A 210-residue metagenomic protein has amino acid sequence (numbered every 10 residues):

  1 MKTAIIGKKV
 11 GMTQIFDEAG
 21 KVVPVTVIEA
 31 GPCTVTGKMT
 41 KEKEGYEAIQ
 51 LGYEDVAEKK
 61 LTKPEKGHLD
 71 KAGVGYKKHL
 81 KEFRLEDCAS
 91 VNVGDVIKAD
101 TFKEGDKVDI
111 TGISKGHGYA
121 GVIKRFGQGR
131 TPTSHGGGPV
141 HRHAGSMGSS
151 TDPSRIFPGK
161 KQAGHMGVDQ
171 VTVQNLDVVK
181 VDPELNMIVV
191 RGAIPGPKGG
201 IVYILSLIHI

Functional and structural regions predicted by a protein language model:
K2, K9-E18, P24-V179, I188 (+1 more regions): Basic, glycine/proline-rich low-complexity segments that contact nucleic acids
G196: Glycine-rich phosphate/pyrophosphate-binding beta-alpha loops
G200-V202: Mixed-charge, glycine-accented linear interaction segment located at domain edges/termini
I208-I210: Conserved small/polar residues in nucleotide/adenosyl-binding loops
